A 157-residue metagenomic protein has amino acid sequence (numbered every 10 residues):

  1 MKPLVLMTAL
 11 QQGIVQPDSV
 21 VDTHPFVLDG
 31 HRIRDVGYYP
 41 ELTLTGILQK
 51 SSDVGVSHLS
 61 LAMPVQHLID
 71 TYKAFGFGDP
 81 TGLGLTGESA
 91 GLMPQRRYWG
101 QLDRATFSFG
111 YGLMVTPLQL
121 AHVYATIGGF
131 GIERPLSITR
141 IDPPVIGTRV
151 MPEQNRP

Functional and structural regions predicted by a protein language model:
L4-P157: Beta-lactam-recognizing serine transpeptidase/beta-lactamase-like catalytic domain environment
